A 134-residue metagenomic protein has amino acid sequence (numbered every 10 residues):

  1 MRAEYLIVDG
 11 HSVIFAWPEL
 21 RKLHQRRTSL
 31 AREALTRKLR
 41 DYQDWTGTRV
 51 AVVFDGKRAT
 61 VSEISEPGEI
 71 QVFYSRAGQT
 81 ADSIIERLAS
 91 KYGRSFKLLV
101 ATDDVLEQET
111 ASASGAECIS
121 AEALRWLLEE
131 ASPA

Functional and structural regions predicted by a protein language model:
A3-I7, S12-A134: Nuclease catalytic cores that cleave nucleic-acid phosphodiester bonds, predominantly acidic two-metal-ion
